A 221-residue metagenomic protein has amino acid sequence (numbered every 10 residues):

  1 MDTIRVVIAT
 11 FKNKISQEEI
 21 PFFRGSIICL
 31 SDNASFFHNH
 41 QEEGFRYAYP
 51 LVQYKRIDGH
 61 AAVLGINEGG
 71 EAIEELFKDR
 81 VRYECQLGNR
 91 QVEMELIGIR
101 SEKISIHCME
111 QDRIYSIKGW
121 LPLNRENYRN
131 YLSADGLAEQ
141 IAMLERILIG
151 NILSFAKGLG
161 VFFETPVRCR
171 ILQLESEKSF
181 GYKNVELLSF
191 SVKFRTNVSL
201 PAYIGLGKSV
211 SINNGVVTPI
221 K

Functional and structural regions predicted by a protein language model:
M1-K221: RNA-interacting cores
